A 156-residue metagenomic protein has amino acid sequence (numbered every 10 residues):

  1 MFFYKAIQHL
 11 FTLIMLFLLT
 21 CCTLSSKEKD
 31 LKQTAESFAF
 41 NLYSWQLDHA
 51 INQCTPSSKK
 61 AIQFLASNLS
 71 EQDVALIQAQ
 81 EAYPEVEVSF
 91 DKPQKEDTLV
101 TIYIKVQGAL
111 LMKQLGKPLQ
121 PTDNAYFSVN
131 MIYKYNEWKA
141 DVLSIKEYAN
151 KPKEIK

Functional and structural regions predicted by a protein language model:
M1-T20: Sec-dependent bacterial lipoprotein signal peptides
M15, F38, N130-I132: Intrinsically disordered, low-complexity regions enriched in Ser/Pro/Gly/Gln/His and often acidic
F17, Y83-E85, Y135: Short, well-ordered coil/turn elements that cap or connect secondary structure elements
T20, S89-D91, D141: A short, local hydrophobic-aromatic micro-motif
C21-S44: Short, low-complexity N-terminal intrinsically disordered segments enriched in polar/charged residues
K32, D48-A109: Short solvent-exposed beta->alpha transition segments
W45-H49, K139: An N-terminal domain-start capping segment
Q94-K156: Exposed beta-sheet edge and beta->alpha loop/turn motif
